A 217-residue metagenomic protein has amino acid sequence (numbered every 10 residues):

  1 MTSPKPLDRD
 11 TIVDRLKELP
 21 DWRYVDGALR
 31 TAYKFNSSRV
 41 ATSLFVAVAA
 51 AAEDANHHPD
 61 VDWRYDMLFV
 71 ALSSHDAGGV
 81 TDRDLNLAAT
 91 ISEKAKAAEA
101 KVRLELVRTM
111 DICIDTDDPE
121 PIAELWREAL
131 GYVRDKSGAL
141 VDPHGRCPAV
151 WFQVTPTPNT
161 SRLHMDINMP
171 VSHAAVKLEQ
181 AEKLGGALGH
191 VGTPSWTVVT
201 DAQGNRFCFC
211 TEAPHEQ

Functional and structural regions predicted by a protein language model:
M1-R9, G78-V107, I114-K136, D142-H190 (+1 more regions): Glyoxalase I/VOC metalloenzyme domain signal
T2-L19, V25-D76, D82-D111, D117 (+1 more regions): Charge-rich, low-complexity N-terminal segments
G192-P194: Short, small/polar residue-rich loop motifs at catalytic or cofactor-binding pockets
W196-V198: Short hydrophobic/aromatic beta-strand element in the GNAT-like acyltransferase core that lines or flanks the acyl-donor
